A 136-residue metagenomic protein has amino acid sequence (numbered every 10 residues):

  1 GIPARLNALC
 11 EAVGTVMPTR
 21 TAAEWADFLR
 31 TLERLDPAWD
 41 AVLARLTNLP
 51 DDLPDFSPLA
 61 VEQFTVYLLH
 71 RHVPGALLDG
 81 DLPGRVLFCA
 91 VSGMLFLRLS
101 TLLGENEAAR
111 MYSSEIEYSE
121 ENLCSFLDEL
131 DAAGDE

Functional and structural regions predicted by a protein language model:
G1-E136: Hydrophobic, aromatic-lined core segments that form the binding pocket/scaffold for planar heteroaromatic ligands
